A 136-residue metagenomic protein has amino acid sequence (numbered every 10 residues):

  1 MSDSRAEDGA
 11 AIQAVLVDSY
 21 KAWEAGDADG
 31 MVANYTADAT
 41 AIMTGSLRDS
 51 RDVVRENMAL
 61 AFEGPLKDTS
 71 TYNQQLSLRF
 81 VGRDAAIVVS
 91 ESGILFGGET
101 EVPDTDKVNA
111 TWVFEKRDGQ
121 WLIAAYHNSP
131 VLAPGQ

Functional and structural regions predicted by a protein language model:
M1-A10, G135-Q136: Basic/polar N-terminal segments that are highly enriched at the extreme N-terminus, encompassing both cleavable
G9-V15, A28-D84, E91, P103-T105: A solvent-exposed, acidic/Ser-Thr-rich amphipathic alpha-helical stretch
S19, G26-D27: Short helix-adjacent coil turns
L78-I87, F114-Q120: A short, structured loop/turn motif at beta-sheet edges
V89-G97: Generic short beta-strand segments
E99-E101: Flexible, membrane-facing loop/turn or short amphipathic-helix motifs that contact lipid bilayers or gate lipid-binding
K107-Q136: Short beta-strand edge/turn micro-motifs at domain boundaries
